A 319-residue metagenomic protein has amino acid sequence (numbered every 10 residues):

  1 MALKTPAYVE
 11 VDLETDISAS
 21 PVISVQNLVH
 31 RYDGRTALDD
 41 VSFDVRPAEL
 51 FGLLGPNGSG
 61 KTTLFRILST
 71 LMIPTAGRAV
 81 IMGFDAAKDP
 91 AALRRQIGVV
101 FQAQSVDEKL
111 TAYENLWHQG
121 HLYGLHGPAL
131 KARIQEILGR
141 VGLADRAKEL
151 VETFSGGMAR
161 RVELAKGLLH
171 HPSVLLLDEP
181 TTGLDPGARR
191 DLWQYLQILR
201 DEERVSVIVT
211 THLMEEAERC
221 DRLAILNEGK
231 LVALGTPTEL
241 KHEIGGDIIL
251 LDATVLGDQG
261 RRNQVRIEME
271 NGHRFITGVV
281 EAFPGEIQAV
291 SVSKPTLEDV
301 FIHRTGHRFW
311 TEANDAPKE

Functional and structural regions predicted by a protein language model:
W117, H121, P128-R146: Conserved ABC ATPase "signature" region
H171: Conserved catalytic motifs of ABC-family nucleotide-binding domains
L175-D178: Catalytic Walker B motif of ABC-type/P-loop ATPase nucleotide-binding domains
R190-E203: Helical segment within the ABC ATPase nucleotide-binding domain
L234-G235: ABC ATPase "signature
E239, G245-D315, E319: Short, charged/small-residue-rich alpha-helical element at the C-terminal edge of ABC transporter nucleotide-binding
